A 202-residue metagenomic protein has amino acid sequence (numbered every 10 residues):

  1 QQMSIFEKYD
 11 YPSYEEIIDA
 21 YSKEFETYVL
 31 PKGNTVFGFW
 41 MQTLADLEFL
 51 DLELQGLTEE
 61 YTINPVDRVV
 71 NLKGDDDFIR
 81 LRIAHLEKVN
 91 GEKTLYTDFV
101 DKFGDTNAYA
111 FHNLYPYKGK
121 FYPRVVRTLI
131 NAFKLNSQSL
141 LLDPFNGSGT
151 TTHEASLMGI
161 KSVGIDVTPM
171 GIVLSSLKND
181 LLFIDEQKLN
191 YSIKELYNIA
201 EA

Functional and structural regions predicted by a protein language model:
Q2-L135: Class I S-adenosyl-L-methionine
Q138-F145: Conserved class I S-adenosyl-L-methionine
G149-T150: Glycine-rich SAM-binding Motif I of class I
L157, K161-A202: Class I S-adenosyl-L-methionine-dependent methyltransferase module
